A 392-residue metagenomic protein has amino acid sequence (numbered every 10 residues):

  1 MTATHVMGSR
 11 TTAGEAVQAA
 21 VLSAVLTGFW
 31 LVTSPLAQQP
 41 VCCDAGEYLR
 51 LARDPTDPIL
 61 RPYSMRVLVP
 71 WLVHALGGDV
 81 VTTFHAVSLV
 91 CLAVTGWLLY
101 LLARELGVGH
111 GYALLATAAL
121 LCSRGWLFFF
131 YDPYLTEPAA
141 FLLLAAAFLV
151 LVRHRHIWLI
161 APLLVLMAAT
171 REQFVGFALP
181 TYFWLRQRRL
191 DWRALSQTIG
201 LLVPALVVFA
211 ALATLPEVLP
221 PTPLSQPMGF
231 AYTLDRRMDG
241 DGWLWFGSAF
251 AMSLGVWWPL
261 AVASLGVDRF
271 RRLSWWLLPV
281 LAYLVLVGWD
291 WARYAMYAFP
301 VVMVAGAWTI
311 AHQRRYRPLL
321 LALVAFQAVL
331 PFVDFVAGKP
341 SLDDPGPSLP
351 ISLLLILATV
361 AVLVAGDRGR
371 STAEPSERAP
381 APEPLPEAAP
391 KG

Functional and structural regions predicted by a protein language model:
M1-F29, L357-G392: Start-transfer (signal-anchor) and selected internal transmembrane alpha helices of multi-pass inner/ER membrane
F29-P40, D44-E47, L179-F183, Q187 (+1 more regions): Membrane-lumen/periplasm interface segments of specific transmembrane helices in polyprenyl phosphate-linked
A45-D79: Short hydrophobic/aromatic helix or loop-helix immediately within or flanking a transmembrane segment in polytopic
A86-G107, A146: Transmembrane-helix motifs of polytopic, lipid-linked glycan transferases
L98, P138-P162, V301-A305: Specific aromatic-rich, kink-prone transmembrane helix
L99-C122, F141-L142, L319: Transmembrane-helix signature of polytopic, membrane-embedded enzymes that assemble or transfer cell-envelope glycans
C122, W126-A145, T170, G176 (+1 more regions): Multi-pass, polyprenyl lipid-linked donor-dependent membrane glycosyltransferases
L144-V150, I157-R171, F177-W184, V203-P204 (+1 more regions): Membrane-interface alpha helices of multi-pass inner-membrane proteins
